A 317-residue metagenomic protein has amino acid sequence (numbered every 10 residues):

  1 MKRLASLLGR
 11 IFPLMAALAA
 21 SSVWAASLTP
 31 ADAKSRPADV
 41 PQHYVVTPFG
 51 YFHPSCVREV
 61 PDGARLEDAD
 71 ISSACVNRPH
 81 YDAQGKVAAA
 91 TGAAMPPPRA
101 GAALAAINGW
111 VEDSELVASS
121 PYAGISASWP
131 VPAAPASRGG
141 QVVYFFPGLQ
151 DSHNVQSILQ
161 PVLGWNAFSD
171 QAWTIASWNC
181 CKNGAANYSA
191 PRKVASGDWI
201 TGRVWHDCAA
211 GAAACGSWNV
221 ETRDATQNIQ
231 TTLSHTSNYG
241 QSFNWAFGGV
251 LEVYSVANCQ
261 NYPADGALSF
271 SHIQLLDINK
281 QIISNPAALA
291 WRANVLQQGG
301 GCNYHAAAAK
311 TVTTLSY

Functional and structural regions predicted by a protein language model:
K2-F12: Bacterial N-terminal signal peptides that target proteins for export
R10-S22: Bacterial N-terminal signal peptides
A26-Y317: Exposed, interaction-prone regions of secreted/extracellular proteins
